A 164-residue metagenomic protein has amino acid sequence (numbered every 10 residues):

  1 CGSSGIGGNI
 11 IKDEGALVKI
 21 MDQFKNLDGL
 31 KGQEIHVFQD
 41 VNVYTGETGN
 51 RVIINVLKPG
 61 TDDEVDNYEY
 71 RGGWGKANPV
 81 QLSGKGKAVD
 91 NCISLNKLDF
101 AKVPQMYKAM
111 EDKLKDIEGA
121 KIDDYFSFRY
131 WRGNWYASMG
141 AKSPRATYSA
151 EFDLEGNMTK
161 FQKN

Functional and structural regions predicted by a protein language model:
C1-S4: Bacterial signal peptide processing site
G7-V18, D22-E47, D112-G133: Short glycine-rich, low-complexity/disordered patches
N9-D13, K58, N96-D99: Alpha-helix initiation/capping motif
L30-V65, F126-E151: Exposed beta-strand-loop-beta-strand "reactive/processing" segments of non-cytosolic proteins
D62-S83, A146-N164: A short, surface-exposed beta-strand/turn
G72-K121: Long, charged/polar, surface-exposed segments that mediate recognition or autoinhibition
Q105-N164: Extracytoplasmic electrostatic interaction patches
